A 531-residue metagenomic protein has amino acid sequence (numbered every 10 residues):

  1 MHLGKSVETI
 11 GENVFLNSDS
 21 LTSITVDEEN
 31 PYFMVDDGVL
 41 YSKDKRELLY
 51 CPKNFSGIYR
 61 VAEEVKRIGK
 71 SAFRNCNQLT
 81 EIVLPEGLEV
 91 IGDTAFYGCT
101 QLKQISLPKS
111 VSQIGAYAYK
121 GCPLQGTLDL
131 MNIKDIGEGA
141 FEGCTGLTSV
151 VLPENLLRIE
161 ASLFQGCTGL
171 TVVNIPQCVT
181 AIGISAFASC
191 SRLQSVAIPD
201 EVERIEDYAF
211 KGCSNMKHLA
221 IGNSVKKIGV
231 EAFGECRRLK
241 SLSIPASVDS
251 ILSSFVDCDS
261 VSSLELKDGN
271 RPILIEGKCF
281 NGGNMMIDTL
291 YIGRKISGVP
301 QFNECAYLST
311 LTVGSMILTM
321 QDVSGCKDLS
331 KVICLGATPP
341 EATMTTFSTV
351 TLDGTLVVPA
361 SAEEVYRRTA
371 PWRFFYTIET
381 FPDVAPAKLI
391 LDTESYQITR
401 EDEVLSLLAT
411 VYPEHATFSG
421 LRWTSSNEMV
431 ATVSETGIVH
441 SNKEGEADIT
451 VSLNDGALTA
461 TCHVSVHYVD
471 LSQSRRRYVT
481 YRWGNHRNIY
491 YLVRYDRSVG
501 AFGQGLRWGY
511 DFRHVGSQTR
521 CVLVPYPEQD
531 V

Functional and structural regions predicted by a protein language model:
M1-T9, S18-G38, K43-R67, N77-V90 (+14 more regions): Structural signature of tandem-repeat unit edges
E12-V14, L49, G69-A72, G92-Y97 (+10 more regions): Consensus positions within tandem repeat domains that build extended binding/scaffold surfaces
P85, D383-V531: Extracytoplasmic soluble-region selector
K278, T343-S348, E364-F375: Short, aromatic/basic amphipathic alpha-helical patches
P371-T380, T436: Solvent-exposed adhesion/ligand-recognition segments of exported proteins
